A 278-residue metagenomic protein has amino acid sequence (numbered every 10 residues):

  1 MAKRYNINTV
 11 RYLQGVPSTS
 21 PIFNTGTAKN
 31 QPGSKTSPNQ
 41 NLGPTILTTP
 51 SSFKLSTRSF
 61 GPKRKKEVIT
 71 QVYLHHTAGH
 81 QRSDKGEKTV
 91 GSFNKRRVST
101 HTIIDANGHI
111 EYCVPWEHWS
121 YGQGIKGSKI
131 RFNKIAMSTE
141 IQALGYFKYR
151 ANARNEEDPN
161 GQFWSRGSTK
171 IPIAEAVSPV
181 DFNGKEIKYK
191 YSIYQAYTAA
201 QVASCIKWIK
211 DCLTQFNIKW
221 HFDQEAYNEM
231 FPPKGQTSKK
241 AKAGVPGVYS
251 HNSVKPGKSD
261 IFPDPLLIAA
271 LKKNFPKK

Functional and structural regions predicted by a protein language model:
M1-L42, K65-K66, G145, Y149-K278: Basic/polar, cationic surfaces and motifs that engage anionic cell-wall and phosphate/carboxylate ligands
M1-N133: N-terminal catalytic cores of peptidoglycan-degrading enzymes
Q71, A136-S138, G247-Y249: Structural preference for beta-strand elements that scaffold enzyme active sites
W116-I135, R154-I171: A broadly tuned preference for mixed-charge, low-complexity surface segments
T139-L144: Short loop/turn segments at strand-loop or loop-helix junctions that form parts of catalytic or ligand-binding pockets
